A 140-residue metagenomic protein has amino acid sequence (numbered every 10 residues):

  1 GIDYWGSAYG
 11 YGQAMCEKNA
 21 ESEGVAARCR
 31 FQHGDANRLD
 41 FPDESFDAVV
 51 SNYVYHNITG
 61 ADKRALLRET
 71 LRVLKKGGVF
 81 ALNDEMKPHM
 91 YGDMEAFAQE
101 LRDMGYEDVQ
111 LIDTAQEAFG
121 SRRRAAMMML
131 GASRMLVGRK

Functional and structural regions predicted by a protein language model:
G1-N37: Class I SAM-dependent methyltransferase SAM/SAH-binding core
V25, I58-G60, L74-K76: Helix-to-beta-strand junctions that scaffold the AdoMet/dcAdoMet cofactor pocket in Class I SAM-dependent enzymes
G34-V49: A short acidic, Gly/Pro-enriched loop at the edge of an enzyme's catalytic core that lines a small-molecule cofactor
D47-A61: A short SAM/SAH-binding and catalytic strip from SAM-dependent methyltransferases
R64-K76: A short glycine-rich, Lys/Arg-flanked "PGG" loop and its adjoining helix->strand segment in the class I
G77-D84: Conserved beta-strand signature within the Rossmann-like core of class I S-adenosyl-L-methionine
G92-D113: Conserved Class I S-adenosyl-L-methionine
G105, A118-K140: Core SAM-dependent methyltransferase catalytic element
